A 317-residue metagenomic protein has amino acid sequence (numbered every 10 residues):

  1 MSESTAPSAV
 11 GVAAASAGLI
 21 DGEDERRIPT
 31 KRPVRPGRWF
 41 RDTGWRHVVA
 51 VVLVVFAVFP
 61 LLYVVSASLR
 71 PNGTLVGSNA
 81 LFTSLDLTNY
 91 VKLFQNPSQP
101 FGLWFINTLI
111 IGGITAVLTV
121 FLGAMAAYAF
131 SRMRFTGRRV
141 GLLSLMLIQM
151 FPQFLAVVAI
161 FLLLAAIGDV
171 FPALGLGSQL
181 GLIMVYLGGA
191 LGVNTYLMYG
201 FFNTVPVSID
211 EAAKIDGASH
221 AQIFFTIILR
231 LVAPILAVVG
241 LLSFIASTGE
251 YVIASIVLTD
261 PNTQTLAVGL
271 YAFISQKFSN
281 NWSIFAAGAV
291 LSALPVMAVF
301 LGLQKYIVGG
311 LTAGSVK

Functional and structural regions predicted by a protein language model:
M1-V51, S279-W282, Q304-K317: Transmembrane alpha-helical segments of polytopic membrane transport and secretion proteins
T43-K317: A structural signal for multi-pass alpha-helical bundles of membrane permease subunits that mediate small-molecule
